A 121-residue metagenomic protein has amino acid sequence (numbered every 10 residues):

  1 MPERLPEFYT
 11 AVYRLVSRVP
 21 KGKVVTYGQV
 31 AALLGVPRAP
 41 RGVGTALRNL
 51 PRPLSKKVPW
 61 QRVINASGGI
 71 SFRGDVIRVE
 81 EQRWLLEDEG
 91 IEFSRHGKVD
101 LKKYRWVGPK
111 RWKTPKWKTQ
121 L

Functional and structural regions predicted by a protein language model:
M1-L121: Nucleic acid-binding interface residues in structured DNA/RNA-binding domains, emphasizing the DNA-engaging scaffolds
